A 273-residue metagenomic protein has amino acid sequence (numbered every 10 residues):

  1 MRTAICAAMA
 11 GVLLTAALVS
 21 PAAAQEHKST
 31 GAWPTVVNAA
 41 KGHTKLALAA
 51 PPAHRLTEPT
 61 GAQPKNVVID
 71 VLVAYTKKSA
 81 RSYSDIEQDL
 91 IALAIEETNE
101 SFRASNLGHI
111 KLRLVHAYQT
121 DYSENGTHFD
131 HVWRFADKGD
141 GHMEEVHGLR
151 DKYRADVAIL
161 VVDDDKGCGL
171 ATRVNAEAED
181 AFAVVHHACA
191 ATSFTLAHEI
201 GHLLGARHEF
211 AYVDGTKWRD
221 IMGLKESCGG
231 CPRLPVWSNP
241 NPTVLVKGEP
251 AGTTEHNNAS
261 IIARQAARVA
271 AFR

Functional and structural regions predicted by a protein language model:
M1-A4: Positively charged n-region of N-terminal signal peptides that target proteins for export
A7-A17: Bacterial N-terminal signal peptides
A23-Q88: Primarily auto-inhibitory N-terminal propeptides
G61-R273: Extracellular (secreted or membrane-anchored) zinc-dependent metallopeptidases, primarily metzincins but also closely
